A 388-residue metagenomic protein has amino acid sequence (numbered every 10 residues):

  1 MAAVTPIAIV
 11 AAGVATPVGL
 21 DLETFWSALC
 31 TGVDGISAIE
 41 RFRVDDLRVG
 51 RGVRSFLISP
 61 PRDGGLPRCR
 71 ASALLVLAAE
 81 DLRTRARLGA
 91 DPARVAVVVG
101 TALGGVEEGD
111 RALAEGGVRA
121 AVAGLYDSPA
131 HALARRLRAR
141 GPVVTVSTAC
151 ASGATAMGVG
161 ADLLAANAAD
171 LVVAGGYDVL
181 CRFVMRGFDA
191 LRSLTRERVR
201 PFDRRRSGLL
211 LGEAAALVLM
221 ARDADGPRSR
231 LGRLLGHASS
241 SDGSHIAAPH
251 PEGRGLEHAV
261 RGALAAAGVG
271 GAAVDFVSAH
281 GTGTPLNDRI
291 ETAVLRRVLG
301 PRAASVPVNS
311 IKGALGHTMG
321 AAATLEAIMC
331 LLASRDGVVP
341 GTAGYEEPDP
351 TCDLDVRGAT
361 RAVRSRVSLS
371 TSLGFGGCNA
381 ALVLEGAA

Functional and structural regions predicted by a protein language model:
M1-G65, A86, T101-L103, D223-R233 (+3 more regions): ACP-dependent fatty acid/polyketide chain-elongation machinery
A2, R85-V98, G117-V118, H131-V143 (+7 more regions): Structural signature of cysteine-dependent C-C bond-forming condensing enzymes
A2-V4, S37-V76, R94, G104-L113 (+5 more regions): Conserved catalytic cysteine-centered active-site region of acyl-thioester-dependent Claisen-condensing enzymes
P6-A12, C30-I39, R198-A267, F276: Condensing-enzyme catalytic core mediating Claisen C-C bond formation in acyl metabolism
I9-A11, L29, A79, V97 (+12 more regions): Conserved small-residue
T16-P17, A149, T284, G313-G320 (+1 more regions): Glycine-rich phosphate/pyrophosphate-binding beta-alpha loops
S147, G175, H280, T371: Conserved residues at the C-terminal ends of beta-strands
H237, F276-P285, I311-T318: A short beta-alpha structural unit
